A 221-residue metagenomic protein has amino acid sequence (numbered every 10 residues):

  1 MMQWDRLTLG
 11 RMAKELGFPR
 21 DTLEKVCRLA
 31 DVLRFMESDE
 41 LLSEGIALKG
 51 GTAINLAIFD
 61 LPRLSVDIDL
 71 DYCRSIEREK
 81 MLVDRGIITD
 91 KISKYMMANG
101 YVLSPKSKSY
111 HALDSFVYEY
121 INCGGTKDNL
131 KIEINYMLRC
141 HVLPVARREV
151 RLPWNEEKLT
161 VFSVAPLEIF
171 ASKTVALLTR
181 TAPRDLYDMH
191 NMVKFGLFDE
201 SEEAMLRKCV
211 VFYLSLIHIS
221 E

Functional and structural regions predicted by a protein language model:
M1-A47, I87, K91, Y95: Helical scaffold of the NTase/Pol beta-like nucleotidyltransferase catalytic core
D21-C27, D31-L33, G86-M137, T160-S172 (+2 more regions): Conserved catalytic core of two-metal-ion nucleotidyltransferases
E37-I68, R74: Active-site nucleotide-donor binding segment shared across nucleotidyl transfer reactions
S38-S43, F195-S201: Short helix-capping/linker segments at secondary-structure and domain boundaries
D71-G86, D90: Catalytic palm subdomain of template-directed nucleic-acid polymerases, centered on the conserved carboxylate motif
N135, P144-P153, S163-A165: Mixed-charge intrinsically disordered linker/loop segments at interdomain junctions
N155-G196, E202-F212: Activity-critical C-terminal alpha-helical subdomain
S215-E221: Residue-level detector of conserved catalytic or cofactor/ligand-binding positions in enzyme active sites
